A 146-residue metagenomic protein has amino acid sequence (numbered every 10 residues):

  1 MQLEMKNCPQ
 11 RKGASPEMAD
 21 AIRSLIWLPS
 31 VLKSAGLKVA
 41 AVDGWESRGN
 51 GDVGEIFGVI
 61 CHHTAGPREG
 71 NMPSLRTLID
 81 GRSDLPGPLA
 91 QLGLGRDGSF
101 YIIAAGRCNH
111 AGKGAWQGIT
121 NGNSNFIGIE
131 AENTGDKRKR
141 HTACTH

Functional and structural regions predicted by a protein language model:
E4-H146: Active-site-adjacent loop/helix surface patches within enzyme catalytic domains that shape the substrate-binding cleft
